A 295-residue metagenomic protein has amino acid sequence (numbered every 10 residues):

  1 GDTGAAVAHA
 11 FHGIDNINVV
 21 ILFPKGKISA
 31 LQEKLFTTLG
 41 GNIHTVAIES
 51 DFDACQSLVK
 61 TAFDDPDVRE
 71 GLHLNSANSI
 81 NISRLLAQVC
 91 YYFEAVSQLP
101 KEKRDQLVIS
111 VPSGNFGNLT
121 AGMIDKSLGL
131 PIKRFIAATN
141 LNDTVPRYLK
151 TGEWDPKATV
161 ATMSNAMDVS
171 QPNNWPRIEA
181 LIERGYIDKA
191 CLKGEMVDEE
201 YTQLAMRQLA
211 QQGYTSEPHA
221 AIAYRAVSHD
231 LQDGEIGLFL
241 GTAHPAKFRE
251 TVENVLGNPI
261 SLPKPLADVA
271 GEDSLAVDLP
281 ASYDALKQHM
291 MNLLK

Functional and structural regions predicted by a protein language model:
D2-K295: PLP-dependent amino-acid enzyme catalytic core
